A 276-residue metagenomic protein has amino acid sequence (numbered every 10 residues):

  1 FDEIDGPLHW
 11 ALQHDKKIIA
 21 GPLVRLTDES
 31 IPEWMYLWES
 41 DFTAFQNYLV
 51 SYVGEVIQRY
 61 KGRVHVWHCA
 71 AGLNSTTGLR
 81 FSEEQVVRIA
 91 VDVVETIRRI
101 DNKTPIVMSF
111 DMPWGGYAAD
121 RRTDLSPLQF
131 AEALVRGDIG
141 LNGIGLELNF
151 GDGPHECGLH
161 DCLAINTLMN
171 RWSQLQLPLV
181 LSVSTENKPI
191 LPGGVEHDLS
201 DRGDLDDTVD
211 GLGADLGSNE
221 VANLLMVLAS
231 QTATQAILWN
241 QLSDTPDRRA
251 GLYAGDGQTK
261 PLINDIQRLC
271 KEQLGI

Functional and structural regions predicted by a protein language model:
D2-P7, S51-V56, V87-E95, A118-L134 (+2 more regions): Alpha-helical scaffolding within the catalytic cores of extracellular/periplasmic polymer-degrading hydrolases
E3-S82, V87-G115, E186-P192: Substrate-binding cleft and catalytic face of glycoside hydrolase catalytic domains, especially the flexible beta-alpha
L12, I57, V135-G137, A229-S230: Non-catalytic positions within long, well-ordered alpha-helices that form the structural scaffold/packing of enzyme
G21-P22, I144, S182, W239: Residue-level detector of family-conserved "landmark" positions at structurally sensitive sites
I31-W34, I144, S200-D206: Generic detector of short, locally flexible boundary/turn motifs and exposed helical patches
L37-T43, G116-T123, V209, G213: Active-site mouth loops of central-metabolism enzymes
R59, H68, G78-S82, T96 (+3 more regions): Aromatic-rich peripheral "rim/lid" segments of glycoside hydrolase catalytic domains that contact and position glycan
V64-A71, T104-M112, S126-L159, S173-K188: Aromatic- and acid-rich polysaccharide-binding/catalytic face of secreted or lumenal carbohydrate-active enzymes
